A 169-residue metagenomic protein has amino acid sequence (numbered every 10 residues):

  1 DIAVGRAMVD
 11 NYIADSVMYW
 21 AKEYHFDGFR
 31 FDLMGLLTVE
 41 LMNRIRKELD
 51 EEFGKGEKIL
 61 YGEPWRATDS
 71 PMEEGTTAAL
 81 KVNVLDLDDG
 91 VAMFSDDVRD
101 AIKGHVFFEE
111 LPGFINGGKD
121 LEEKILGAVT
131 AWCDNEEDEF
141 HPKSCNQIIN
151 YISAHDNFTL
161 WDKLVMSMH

Functional and structural regions predicted by a protein language model:
D1-T77: Active-site neighborhood of glycoside hydrolase catalytic domains
R46-H169: Conserved alpha/beta catalytic core and glycan-binding cleft of carbohydrate-active enzymes
